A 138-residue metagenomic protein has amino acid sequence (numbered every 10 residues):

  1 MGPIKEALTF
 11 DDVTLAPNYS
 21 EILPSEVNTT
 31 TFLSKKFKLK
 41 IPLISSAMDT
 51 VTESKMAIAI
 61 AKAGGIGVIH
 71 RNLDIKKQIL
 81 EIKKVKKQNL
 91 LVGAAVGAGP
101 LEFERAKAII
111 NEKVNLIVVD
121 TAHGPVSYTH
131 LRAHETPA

Functional and structural regions predicted by a protein language model:
M1-K87: N-terminal capping/small domains of soluble enzymes
A47-T52, A95-L101: Glycine-rich beta-to-alpha transition loops that act as phosphate-gripper elements at the mouths of alpha/beta enzyme
S54-A57, F103-K107: Generic hydrophobic/aromatic pocket-lining and core-packing "Φ" positions
G64-G65, V114-L116: A structural motif
I69-N72, A95-G97, L116-P125: Catalytic beta/alpha-barrel core
K86, I110-N111: Acidic (Asp/Glu)-rich catalytic clusters
K86-L90, L131-R132: Alpha-helix-loop-beta-strand connector modules within alpha/beta enzyme cores
H130, E135-A138: Single conserved hydrophobic/aromatic residue that forms the stacking wall/gate of nucleotide- or nucleobase-binding
